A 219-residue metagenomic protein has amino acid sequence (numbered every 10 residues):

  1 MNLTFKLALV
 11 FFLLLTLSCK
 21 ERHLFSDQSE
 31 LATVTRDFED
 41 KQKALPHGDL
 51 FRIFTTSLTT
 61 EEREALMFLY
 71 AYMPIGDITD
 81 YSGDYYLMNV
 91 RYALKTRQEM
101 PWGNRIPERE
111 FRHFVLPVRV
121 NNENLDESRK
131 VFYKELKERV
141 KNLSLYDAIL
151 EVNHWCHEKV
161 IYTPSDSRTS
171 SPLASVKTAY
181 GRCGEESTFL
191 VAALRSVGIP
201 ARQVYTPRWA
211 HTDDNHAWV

Functional and structural regions predicted by a protein language model:
N2-V10: Sec-dependent signal peptide recognition, specifically the positively charged N-region followed immediately by
F11-S18: Hydrophobic h-region of N-terminal signal peptides that target proteins for export in Gram-negative bacteria
C19-N153, E158, S165, S196-V197: N-terminal accessory/pre-domain segments preceding catalytic cores
H23, E138-R139, A148, H154 (+2 more regions): Hydrophobic/aromatic-rich core segments of domains that either
S144, G181-R182: Residues that cap or flank secondary-structure elements
V176-T178: Short, contiguous strand/loop micro-motifs
